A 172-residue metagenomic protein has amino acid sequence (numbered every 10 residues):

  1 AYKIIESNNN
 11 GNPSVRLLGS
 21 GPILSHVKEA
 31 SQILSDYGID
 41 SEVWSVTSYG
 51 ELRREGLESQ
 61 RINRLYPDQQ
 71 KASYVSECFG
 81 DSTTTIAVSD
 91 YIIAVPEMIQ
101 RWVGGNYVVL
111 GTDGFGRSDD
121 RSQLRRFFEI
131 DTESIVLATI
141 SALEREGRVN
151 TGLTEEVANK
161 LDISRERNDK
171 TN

Functional and structural regions predicted by a protein language model:
A1-N172: Thiamine diphosphate
